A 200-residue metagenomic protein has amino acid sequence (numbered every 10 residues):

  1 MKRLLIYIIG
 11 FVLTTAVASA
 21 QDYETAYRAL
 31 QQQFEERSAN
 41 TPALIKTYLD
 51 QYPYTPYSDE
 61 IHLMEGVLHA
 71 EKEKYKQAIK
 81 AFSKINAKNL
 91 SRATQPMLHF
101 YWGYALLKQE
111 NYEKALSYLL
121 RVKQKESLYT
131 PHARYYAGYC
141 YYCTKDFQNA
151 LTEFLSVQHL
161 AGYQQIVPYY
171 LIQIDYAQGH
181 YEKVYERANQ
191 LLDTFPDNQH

Functional and structural regions predicted by a protein language model:
M1-L5, G10, A16-H200: Acidic, polar-rich low-complexity tracts and alpha-helical solenoid repeat scaffolds
